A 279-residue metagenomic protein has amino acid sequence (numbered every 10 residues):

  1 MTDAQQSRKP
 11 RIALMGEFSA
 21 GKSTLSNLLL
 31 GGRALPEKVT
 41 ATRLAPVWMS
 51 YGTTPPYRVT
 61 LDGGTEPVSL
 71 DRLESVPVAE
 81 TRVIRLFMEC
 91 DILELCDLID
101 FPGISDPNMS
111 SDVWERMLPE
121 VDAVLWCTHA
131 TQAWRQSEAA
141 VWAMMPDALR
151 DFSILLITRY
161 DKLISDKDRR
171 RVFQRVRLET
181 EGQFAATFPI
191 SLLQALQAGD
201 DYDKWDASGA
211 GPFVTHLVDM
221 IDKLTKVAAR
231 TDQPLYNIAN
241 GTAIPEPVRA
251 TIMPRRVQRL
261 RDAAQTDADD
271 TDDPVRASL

Functional and structural regions predicted by a protein language model:
M1-D97: Conserved G1/Walker A P-loop phosphate-binding module
M1-M15, V39, G52, E74 (+1 more regions): Extended helical scaffolds that flank P-loop GTPase cores
E17, Y51, H129, T158 (+1 more regions): Cofactor-binding loop segments of dinucleotide-utilizing enzymes, especially the Rossmann-like FAD- and NAD(P)+-binding
K22, D100, D161: Acidic active-site catalytic centers that drive phospho-/nucleotidyl reactions and related ester hydrolyses
R72-C96, D106, D112-A186: Conserved C-terminal guanine-recognition region of P-loop GTPase G domains, centered on the G4
D161-K226: Canonical P-loop GTPase G-domain recognition
